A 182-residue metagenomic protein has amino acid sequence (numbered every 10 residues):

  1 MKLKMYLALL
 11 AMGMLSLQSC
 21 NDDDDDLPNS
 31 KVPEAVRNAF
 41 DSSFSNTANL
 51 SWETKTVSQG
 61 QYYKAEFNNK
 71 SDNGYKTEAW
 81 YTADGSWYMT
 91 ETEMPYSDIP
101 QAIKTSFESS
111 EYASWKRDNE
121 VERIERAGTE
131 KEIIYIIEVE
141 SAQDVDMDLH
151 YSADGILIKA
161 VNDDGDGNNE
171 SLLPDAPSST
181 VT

Functional and structural regions predicted by a protein language model:
M1-M5: Positively charged n-region of N-terminal signal peptides that target proteins for export
Y6-M14: Sec-dependent N-terminal signal peptides
L15-S19: C-terminal motif of bacterial Sec signal peptides marking the signal peptidase cleavage site
N21-D24: Bacterial signal peptide processing site
L27-T182: First exposed extracellular module after export/assembly in secreted or surface-exposed proteins
